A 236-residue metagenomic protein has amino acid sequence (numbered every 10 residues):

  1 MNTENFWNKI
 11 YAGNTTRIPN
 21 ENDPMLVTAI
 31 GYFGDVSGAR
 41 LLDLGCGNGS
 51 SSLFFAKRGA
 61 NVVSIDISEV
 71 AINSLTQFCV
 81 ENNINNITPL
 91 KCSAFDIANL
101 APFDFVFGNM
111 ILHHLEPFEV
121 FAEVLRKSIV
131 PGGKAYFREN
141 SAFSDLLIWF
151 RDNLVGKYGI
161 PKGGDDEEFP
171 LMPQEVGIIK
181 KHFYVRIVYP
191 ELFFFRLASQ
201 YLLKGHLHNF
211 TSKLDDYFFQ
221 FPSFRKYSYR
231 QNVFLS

Functional and structural regions predicted by a protein language model:
M1-V36: Conserved class I S-adenosyl-L-methionine
A39-G47: Conserved class I S-adenosyl-L-methionine
N48-F95: Class I SAM-dependent methyltransferase SAM/SAH-binding core
F107: A conserved beta-strand element that flanks and buttresses the S-adenosyl-L-methionine
V120-P131: A short glycine-rich, Lys/Arg-flanked "PGG" loop and its adjoining helix->strand segment in the class I
Y136-G159: Conserved class I S-adenosyl-L-methionine
V155, G177, I187-S236: A C-terminal cap/extension of S-adenosyl-L-methionine-dependent methyltransferases that defines the acceptor-substrate
E167-V188: Short alpha-helix
